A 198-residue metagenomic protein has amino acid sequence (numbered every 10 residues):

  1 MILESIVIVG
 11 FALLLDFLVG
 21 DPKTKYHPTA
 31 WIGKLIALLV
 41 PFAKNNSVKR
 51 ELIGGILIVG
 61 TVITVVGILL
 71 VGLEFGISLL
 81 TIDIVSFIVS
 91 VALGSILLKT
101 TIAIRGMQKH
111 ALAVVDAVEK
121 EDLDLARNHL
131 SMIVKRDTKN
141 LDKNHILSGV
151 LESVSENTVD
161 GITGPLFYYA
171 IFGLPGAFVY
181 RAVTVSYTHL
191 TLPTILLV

Functional and structural regions predicted by a protein language model:
I2-E4, V65-I82, F167-V183: Juxtamembrane "helix exit" motif at the C-terminal ends of alpha-helical transmembrane segments in multi-pass membrane
I8-K23, S90-D116: Hydrophobic alpha-helical membrane-embedded segments
D16, T188-T194: Conserved small/polar residues in nucleotide/adenosyl-binding loops
L18-L57: N-terminal transmembrane-helix/juxtamembrane module of multi-pass inner/ER membrane proteins
P28-A43, G76, V114, H129 (+4 more regions): Hydrophobic alpha-helical segments of integral membrane proteins, encompassing both true transmembrane helices
P41-L70, I146-E156, G164: Multi-pass membrane catalytic core of lipid/isoprenoid biosynthesis enzymes
T81-L93: Hydrophobic alpha-helical transmembrane segments
G106-L174, V185-L190: Polar-ligand-bearing catalytic/cofactor-coordination segments of membrane-embedded or membrane-tethered inner-membrane
